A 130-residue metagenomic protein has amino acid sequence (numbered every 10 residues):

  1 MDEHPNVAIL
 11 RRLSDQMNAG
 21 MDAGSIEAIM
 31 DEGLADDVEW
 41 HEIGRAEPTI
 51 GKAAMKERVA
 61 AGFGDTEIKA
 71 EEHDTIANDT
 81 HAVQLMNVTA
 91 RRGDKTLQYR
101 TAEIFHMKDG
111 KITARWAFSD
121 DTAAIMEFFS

Functional and structural regions predicted by a protein language model:
D2, E57-S130: A beta-strand edge to alpha-helix "cap/lid" segment located at domain peripheries
D2-D36: Short acidic-aromatic low-complexity motifs
A8-A19, E42-G44, V59-G62, L85: Short, mixed-charge, low-aromatic patches
M21-G24, E42, R92: Residues at alpha-helix boundaries and short interhelical turns
E27-T80: A solvent-exposed, acidic/Ser-Thr-rich amphipathic alpha-helical stretch
